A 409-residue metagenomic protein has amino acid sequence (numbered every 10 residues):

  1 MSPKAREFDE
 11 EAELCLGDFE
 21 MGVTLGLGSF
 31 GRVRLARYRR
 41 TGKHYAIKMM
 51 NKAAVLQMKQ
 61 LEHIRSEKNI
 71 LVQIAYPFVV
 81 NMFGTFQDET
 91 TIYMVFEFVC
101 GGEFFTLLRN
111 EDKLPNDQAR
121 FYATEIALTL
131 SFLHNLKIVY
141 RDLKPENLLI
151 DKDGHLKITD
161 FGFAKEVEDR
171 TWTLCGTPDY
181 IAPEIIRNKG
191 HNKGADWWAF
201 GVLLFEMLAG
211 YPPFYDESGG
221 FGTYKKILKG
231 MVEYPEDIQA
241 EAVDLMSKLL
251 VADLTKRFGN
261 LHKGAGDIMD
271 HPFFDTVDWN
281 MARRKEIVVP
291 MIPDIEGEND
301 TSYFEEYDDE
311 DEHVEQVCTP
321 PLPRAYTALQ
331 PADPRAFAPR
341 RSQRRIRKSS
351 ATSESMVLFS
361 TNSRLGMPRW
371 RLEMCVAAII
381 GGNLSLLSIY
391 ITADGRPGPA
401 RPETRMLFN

Functional and structural regions predicted by a protein language model:
R32: Conserved N-lobe ATP-binding subsite of Hanks-type protein kinase domains, especially the beta3 VAIK lysine
H44, M49-A75: Conserved N-lobe beta3->alphaC-helix segment of eukaryotic protein kinase catalytic domains
G84-T85: A short, aromatic-enriched beta-strand patch in the conserved N-lobe beta-sheet of the protein kinase catalytic domain
T90-E103: Conserved short submotifs of the Hanks-type protein kinase catalytic core that shape the nucleotide-binding pocket
Y122-A123: Activation segment signature within eukaryotic-like protein kinase domains
A242, R283-N409: Eukaryotic Ser/Thr kinase distal regulatory-tail detector
